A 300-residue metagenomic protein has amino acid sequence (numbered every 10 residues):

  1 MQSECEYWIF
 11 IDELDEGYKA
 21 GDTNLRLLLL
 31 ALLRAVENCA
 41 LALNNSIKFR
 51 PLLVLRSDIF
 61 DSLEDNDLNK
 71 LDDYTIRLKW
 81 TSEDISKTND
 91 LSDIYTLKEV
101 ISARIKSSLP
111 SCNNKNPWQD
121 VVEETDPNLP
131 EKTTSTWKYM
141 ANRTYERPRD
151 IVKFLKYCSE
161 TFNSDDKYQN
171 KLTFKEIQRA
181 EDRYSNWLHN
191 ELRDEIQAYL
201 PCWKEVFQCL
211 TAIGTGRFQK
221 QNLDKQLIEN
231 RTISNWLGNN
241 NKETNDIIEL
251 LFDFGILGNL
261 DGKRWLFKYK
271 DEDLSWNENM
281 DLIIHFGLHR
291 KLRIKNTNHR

Functional and structural regions predicted by a protein language model:
S3-F10, L14-N128: The catalytic "switch" region of P-loop NTPases
P130-R300: C-terminal leucine-rich, beta-strand-based interaction scaffolds used for sensing/assembly
